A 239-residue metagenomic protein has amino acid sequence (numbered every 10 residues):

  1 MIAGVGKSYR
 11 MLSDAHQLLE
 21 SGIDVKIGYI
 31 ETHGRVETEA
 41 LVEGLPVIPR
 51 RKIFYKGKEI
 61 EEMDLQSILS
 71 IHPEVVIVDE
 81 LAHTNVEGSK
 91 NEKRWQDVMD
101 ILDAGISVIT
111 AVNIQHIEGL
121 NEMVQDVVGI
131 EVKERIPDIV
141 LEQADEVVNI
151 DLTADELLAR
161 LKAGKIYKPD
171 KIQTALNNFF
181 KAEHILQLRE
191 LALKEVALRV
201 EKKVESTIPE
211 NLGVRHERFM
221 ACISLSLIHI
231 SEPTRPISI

Functional and structural regions predicted by a protein language model:
M1-D64, S70: Conserved P-loop
D24, H72-V75, A104-I109: Loop/turn-to-beta-strand initiation segments
E31-V36, A82-H83, V108, I114-G119 (+2 more regions): Conserved nucleotide-binding/hydrolysis micro-motifs of P-loop NTPases
A82-R94, L120-E122: Conserved ATPase-coupling elements of RecA-like P-loop NTPase cores
K93-T110: Substrate-engagement module of ASCE P-loop NTPases
P137-I139, N149-L227: C-terminal accessory "lid"/substrate-recognition subdomains
I228-E232, P236-I239: Single conserved hydrophobic/aromatic residue that forms the stacking wall/gate of nucleotide- or nucleobase-binding
